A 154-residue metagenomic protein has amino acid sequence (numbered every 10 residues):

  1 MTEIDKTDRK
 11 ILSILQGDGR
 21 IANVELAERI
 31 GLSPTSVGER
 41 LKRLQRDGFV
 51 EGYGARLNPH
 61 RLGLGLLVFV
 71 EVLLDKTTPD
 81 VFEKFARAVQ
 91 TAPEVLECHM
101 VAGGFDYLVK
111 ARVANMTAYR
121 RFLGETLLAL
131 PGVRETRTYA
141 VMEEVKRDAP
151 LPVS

Functional and structural regions predicted by a protein language model:
M1-S154: A compositional/biophysical signature of low hydrophobicity enriched in polar/charged and small residues
